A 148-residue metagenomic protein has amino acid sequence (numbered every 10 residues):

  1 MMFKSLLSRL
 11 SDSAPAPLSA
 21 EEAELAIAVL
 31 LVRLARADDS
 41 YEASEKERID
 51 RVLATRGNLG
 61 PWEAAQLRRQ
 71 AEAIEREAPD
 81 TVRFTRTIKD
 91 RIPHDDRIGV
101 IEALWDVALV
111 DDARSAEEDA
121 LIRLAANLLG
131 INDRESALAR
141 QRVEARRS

Functional and structural regions predicted by a protein language model:
M1-S148: Small-residue-enriched hydrophobic alpha-helices in membranes
